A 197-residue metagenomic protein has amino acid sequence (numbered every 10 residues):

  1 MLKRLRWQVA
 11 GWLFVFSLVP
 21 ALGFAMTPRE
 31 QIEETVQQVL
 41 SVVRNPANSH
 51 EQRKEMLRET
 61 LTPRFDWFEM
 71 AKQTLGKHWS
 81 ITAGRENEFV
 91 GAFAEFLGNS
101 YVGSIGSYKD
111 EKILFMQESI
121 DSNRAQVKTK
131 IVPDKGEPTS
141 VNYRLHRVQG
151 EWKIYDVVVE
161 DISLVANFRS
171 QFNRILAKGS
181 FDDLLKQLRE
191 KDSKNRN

Functional and structural regions predicted by a protein language model:
M1-W12: Bacterial N-terminal signal peptides that target proteins for export
L18-P20: N-terminal signal peptide c-region/cleavage motif recognized by signal peptidases
G23-A25: Boundary at the C-terminal end of the N-terminal hydrophobic targeting segment
T27-S104: Early exported N-terminus immediately downstream of N-terminal targeting peptides
S41, N45-N48, Q52, I81-G84 (+6 more regions): Surface-exposed, polar/charged faces of alpha-helical domains in mature secreted/periplasmic/lumenal proteins
G98-T139, K191-N197: Surface-exposed, charged secondary-structure patches
P138-A166: Short beta-strand edge/turn micro-motifs at domain boundaries
D156-N197: Low-complexity, intrinsically disordered terminal/linker segments enriched in charged and Gly/Pro repeats
